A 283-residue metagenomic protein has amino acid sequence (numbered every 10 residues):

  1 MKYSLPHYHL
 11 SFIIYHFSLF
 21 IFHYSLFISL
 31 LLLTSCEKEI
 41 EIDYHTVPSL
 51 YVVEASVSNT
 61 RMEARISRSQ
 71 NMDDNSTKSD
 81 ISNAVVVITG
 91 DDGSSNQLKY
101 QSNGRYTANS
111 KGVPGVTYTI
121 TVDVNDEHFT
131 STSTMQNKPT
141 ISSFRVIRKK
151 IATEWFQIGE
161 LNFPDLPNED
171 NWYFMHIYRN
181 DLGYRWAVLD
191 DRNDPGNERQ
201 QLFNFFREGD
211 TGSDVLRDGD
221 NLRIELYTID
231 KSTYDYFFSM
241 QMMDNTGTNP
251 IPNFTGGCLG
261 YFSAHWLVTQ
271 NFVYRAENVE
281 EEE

Functional and structural regions predicted by a protein language model:
K2-L30: Short, basic, low-complexity termini and linkers enriched in Ser/Thr/Gly/Pro that act as targeting/leader peptides
L32-S35: C-terminal motif of bacterial Sec signal peptides marking the signal peptidase cleavage site
E37-E283: A sequence/structural signal for flexible, mid-protein segments enriched in small/helix-disrupting residues
